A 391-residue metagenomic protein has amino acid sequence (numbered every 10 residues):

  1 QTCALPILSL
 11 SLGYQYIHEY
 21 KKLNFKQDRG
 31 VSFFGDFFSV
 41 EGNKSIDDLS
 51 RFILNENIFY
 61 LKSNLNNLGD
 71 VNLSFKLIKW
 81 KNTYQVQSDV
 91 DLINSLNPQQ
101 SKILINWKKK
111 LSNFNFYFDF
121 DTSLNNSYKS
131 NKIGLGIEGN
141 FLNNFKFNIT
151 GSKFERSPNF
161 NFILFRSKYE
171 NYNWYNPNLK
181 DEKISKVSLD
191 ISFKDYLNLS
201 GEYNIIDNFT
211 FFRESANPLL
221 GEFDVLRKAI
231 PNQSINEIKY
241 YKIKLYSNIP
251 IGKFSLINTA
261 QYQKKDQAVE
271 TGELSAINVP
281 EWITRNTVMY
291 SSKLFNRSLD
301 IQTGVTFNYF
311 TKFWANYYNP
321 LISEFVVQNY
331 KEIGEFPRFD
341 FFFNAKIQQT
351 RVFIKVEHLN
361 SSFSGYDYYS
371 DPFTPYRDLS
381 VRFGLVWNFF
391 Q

Functional and structural regions predicted by a protein language model:
Q1-G30, F38-Q391: Exposed, low-structure sequence patches enriched in small/polar residues
